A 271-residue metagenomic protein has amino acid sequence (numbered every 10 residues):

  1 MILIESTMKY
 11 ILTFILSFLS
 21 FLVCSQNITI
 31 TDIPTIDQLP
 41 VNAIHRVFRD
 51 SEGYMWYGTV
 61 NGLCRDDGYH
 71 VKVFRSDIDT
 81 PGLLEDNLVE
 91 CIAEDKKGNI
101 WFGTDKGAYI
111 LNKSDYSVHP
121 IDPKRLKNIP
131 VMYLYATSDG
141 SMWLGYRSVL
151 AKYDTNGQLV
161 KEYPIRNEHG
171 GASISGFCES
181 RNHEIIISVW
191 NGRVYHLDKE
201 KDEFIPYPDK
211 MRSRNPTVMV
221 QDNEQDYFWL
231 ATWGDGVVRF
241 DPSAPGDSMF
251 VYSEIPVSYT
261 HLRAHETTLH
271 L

Functional and structural regions predicted by a protein language model:
M1-A264, L269-H270: Carboxylate-rich, polar loop motifs that coordinate divalent cations or form catalytic acidic clusters
